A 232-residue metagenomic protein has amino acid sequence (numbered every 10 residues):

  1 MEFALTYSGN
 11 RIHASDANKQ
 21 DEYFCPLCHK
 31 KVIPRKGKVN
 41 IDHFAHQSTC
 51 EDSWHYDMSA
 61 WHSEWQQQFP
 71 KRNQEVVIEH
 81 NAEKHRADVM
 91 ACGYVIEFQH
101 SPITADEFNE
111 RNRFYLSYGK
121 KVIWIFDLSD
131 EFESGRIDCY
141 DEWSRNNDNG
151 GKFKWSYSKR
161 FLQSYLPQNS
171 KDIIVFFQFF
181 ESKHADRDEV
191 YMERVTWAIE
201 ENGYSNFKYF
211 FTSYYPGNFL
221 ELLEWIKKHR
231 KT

Functional and structural regions predicted by a protein language model:
M1-K71: N-terminal cysteine/histidine-rich coordination modules
E2-Q20, F132-T232: Non-catalytic C-terminal interaction segments of nucleic acid-processing enzymes
I12-A17, F24, H29-P34, E64-E110 (+5 more regions): Active-site metal-binding core of divalent-cation-utilizing nuclease and nuclease-like domains
L116: Anion (oxyanion) recognition and catalysis
K121: Residues at the starts of beta-strands that form the adenosine-phosphate
